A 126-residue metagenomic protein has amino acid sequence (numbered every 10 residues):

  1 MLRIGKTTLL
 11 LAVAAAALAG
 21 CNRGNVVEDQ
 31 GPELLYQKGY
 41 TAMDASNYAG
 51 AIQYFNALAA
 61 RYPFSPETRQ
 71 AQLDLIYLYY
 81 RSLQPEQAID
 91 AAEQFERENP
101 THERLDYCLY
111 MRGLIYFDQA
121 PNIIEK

Functional and structural regions predicted by a protein language model:
L2-K6, A17-K126: Acidic, polar-rich low-complexity tracts and alpha-helical solenoid repeat scaffolds
L9-A15: Hydrophobic helical h-region of N-terminal Sec-dependent signal peptides in bacterial secretory/periplasmic proteins
